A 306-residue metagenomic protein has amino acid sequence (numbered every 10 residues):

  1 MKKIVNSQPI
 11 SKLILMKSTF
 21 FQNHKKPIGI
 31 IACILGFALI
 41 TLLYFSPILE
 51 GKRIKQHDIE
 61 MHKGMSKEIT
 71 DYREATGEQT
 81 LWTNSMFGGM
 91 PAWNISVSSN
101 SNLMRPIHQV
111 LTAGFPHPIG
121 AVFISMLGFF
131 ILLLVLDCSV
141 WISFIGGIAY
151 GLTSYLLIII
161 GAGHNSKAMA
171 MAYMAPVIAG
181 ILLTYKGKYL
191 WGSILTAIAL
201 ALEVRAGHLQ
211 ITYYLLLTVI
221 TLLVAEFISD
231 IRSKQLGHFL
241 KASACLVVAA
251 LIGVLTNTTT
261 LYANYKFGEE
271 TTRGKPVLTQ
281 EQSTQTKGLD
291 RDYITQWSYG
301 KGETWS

Functional and structural regions predicted by a protein language model:
M1-Y44, L240-A250: Start-transfer (signal-anchor) and selected internal transmembrane alpha helices of multi-pass inner/ER membrane
M16, V140, L152, L190-I194 (+4 more regions): Juxtamembrane loop-helix boundary motifs flanking transmembrane segments in multi-pass membrane proteins
S18-K26, N94, P106, V110-P118 (+10 more regions): Membrane-helix interfacial "entry" motifs
F21, P27-G36, L42, R73 (+8 more regions): Mature extracytoplasmic enzyme cores
I40-L132, L136, I148-M171, A175 (+1 more regions): Membrane-interface coil-to-helix junctions
F45, L49-R53, G187, H208 (+3 more regions): Transmembrane helix-loop junctions in multipass membrane proteins, especially transporters and channels
G128-V135, W141-S229, A242-N264: Membrane-embedded helix bundles of polyisoprenyl
K241-Y299: Polar, glycine-rich mid-to-C-terminal structural blocks that act as macromolecule-binding/assembly scaffolds
